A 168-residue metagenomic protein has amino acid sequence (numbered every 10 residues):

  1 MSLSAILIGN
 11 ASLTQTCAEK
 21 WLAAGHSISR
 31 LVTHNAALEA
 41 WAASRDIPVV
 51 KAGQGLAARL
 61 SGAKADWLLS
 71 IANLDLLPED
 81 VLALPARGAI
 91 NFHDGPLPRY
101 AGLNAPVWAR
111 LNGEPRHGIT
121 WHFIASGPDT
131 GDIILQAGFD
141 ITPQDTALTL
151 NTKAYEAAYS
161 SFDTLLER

Functional and structural regions predicted by a protein language model:
M1-H34, A40: N-terminal Rossmann-like dinucleotide-binding module
I6, V32, V50, L69 (+3 more regions): Hydrophobic/aromatic beta-strand patches that form the interior of the parallel beta-sheet core in alpha/beta enzyme
A24, R45-D46, L84-P85: Short, structured coil segments at secondary-structure junctions
S29, D66, R87: Conserved acidic residues
V32-G55: Conserved nucleotide-sugar phosphate-binding/catalytic loop shared by glycosyltransferases and other
A40-A42, R59-S61, R99-A105: Short, charged, surface-exposed secondary-structure boundary motifs
G55-D66, A83: Short amphipathic alpha-helix with an adjacent loop that forms part of the alpha/beta core around
N73-R168: Donor/substrate-binding cores of folate-linked one-carbon enzymes
